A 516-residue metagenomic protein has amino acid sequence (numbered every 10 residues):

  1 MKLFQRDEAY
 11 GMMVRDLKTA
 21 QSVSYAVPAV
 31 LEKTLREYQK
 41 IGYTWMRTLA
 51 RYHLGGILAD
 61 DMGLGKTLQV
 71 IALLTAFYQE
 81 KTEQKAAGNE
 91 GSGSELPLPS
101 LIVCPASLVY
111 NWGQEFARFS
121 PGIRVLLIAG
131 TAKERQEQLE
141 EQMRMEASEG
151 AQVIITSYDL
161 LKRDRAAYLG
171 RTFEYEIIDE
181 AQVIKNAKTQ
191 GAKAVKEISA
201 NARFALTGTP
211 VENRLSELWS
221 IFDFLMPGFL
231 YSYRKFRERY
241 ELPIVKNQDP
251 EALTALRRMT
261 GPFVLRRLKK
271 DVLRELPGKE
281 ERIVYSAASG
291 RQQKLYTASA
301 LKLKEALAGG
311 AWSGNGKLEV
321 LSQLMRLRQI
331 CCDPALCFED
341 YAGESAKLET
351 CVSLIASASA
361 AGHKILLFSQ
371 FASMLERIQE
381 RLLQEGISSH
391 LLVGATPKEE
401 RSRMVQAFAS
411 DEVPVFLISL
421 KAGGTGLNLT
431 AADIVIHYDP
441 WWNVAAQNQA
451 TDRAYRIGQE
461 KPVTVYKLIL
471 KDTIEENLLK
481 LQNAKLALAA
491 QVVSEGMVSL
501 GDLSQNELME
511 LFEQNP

Functional and structural regions predicted by a protein language model:
L3-Q248, R257-P516: ASCE P-loop NTPase motor core, strongest for the SF2 helicase catalytic module
L253-A255: Long, charge-dense, solvent-exposed interaction surfaces that engage phosphate-rich ligands
